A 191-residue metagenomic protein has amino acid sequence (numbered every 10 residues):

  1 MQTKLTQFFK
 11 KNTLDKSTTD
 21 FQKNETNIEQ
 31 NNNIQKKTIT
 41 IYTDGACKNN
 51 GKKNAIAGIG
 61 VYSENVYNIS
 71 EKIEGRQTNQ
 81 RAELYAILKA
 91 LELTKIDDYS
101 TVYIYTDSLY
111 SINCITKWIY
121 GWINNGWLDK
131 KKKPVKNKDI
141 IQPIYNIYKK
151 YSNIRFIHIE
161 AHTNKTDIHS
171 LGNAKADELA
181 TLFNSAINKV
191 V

Functional and structural regions predicted by a protein language model:
M1-F21: Short linear clamp-binding motif
Q2, T38-T40, N153: A residue-level signal for beta-strand positions that form part of recognition/binding surfaces within mature
T18, T26-Y85, E92-K95, I115 (+1 more regions): RNase H-like nuclease fold core
A46-K52, L88-A174: RNase H catalytic domain
